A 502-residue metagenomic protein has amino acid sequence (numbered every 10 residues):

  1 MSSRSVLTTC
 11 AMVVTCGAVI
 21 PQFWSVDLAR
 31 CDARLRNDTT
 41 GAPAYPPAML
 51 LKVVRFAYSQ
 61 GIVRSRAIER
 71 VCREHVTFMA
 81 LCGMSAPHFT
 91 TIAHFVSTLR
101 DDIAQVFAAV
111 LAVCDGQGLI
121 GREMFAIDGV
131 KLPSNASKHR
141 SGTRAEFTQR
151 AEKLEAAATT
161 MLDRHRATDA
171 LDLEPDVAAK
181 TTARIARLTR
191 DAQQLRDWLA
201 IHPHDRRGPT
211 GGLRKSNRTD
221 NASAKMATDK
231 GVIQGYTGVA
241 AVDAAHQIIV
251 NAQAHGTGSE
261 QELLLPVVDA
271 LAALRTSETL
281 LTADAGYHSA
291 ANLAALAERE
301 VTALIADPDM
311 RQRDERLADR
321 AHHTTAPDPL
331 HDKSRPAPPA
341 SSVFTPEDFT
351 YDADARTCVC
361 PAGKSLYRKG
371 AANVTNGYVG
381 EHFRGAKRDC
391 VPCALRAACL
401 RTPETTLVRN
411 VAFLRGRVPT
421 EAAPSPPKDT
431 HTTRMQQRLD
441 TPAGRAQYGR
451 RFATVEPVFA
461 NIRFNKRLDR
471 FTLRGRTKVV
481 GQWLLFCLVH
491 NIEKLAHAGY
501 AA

Functional and structural regions predicted by a protein language model:
M1-L7, R311, R320: Short, flexible loop/hinge motifs at secondary-structure junctions
S2, C10-C16, C393, T441: Serine-centered coil/turn micro-motif
V6, W24-D27, T143, T345: Short, solvent-exposed coil/turn linker segments
T8-R55: Basic, short loop/linker segments at the boundary and entry of helix-turn-helix/winged-helix-like folds
V54, G61-E74, G83-A502: Anion-binding and metal-coordination hotspots
M79: Aromatic-lined, polymer-binding surfaces characteristic of secreted/periplasmic polysaccharide-degrading enzymes
